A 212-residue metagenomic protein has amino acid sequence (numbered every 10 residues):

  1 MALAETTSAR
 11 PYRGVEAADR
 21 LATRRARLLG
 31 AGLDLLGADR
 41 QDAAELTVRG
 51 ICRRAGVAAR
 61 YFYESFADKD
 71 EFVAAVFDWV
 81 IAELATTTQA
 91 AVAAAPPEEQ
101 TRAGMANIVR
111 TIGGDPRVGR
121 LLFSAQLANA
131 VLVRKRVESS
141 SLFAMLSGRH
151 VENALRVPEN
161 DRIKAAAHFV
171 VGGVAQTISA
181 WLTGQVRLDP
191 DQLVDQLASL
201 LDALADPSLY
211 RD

Functional and structural regions predicted by a protein language model:
M1-A9, R149, A180-D212: C-terminal peripheral helix-coil segments that are non-catalytic and often amphipathic
M1-T23, L155-E159, L209-D212: N-terminal intrinsically disordered/low-complexity leader segments
A22-R49: Short, amphipathic alpha-helix enriched in basic
D39-E71, A75: Helix-turn-helix
V48, V76-A85: Short, basic, alpha-helical segments at the C-terminal edge of helix-turn-helix-like DNA-binding modules
A59, I81, A205-P207: Membrane-embedded alpha-helical bundles of multi-pass transporters/translocases, especially carrier/permease families
Q89-R117: Hydrophobic alpha-helical connector segments
A130-L155, D161-A175, S199: Amphipathic alpha-helical packing segments from all-alpha helical-bundle domains
